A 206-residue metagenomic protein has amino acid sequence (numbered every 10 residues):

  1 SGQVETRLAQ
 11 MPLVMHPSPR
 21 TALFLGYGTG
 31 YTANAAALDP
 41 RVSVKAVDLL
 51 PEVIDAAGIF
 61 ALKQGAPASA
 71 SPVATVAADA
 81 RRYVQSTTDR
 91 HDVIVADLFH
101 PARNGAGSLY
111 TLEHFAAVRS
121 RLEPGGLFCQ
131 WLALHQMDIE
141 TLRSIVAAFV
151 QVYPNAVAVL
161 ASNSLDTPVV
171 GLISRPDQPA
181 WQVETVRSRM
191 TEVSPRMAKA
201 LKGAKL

Functional and structural regions predicted by a protein language model:
S1-G65, A70-V73, A80, I139-A147: Class I S-adenosylmethionine
S1-L23, L62, A78-T88, Q136 (+1 more regions): Soluble small-group transferase modules, centered on the S-adenosyl donor enzyme superfamily
D89-D97: Short SAM/SAH-binding signature in class I
H100-P101, A133-M137: Short "lid" loop at the C-terminus of a central beta-strand within the Rossmann-like core of SAM-dependent
P101-Y110: Glycine/threonine-rich flexible loop motifs
Y110-P124, V150: A short glycine-rich, Lys/Arg-flanked "PGG" loop and its adjoining helix->strand segment in the class I
F115, I139-L160: Conserved Class I S-adenosyl-L-methionine
G125-L132: Conserved beta-strand signature within the Rossmann-like core of class I S-adenosyl-L-methionine
